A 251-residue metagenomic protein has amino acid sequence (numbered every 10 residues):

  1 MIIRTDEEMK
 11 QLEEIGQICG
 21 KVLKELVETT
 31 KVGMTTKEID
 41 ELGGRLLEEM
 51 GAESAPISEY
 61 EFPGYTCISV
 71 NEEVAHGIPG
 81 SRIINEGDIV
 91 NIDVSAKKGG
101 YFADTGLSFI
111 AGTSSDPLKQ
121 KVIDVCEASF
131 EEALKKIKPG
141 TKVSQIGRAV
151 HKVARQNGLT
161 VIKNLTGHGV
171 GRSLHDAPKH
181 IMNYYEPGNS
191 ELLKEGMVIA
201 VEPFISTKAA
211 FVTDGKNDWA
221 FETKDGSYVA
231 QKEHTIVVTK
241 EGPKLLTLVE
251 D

Functional and structural regions predicted by a protein language model:
M1-D251: Active-site neighborhoods and metal-handling regions in enzymes and metal-associated proteins
